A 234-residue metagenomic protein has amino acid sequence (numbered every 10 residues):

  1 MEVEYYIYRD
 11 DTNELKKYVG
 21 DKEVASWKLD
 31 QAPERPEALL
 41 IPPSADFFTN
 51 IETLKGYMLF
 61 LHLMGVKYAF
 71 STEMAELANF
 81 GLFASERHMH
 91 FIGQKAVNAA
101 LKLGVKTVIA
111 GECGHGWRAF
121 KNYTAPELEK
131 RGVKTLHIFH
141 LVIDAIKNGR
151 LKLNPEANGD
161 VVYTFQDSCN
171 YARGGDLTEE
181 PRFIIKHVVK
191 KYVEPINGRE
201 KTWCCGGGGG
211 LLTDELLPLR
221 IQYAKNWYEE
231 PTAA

Functional and structural regions predicted by a protein language model:
M1-G116, Y123-T124: Iron-sulfur-cluster electron-transfer modules
P43-D46, E73-F83, R87, G111-R118 (+3 more regions): Local cysteine-cluster metal-coordination motifs and their immediate loop/turn environment, predominantly Fe-S cluster
I51-E52, K121-N122, G174-E179: A short secondary-structure junction signal
M64, K130-V133, V188-V189: Short, structured coil segments at secondary-structure junctions
T72-M74, F139, I196: Residues at the C-termini of beta-strands that transition into short coil/loop
H90-A96, L141-R150: Active-site glycine-rich loop that binds ribose-phosphate moieties when present
W117-D144: Short acidic, glycine/proline-enriched helix-loop-strand junctions
K147-A234: Redox cofactor-anchoring modules in respiratory/redox and cofactor-processing assemblies
